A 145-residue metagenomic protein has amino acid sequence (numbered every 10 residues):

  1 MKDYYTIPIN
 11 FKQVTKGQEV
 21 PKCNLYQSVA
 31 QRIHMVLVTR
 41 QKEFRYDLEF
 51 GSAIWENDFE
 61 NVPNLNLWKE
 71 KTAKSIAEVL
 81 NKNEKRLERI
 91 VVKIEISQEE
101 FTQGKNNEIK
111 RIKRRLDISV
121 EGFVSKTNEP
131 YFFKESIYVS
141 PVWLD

Functional and structural regions predicted by a protein language model:
M1-N66, E100-D145: Immediate N-terminus of the mature polypeptide
M35-K42, K74-K85: Short, intrinsically disordered, mixed-charge
E60-E78, K82: Helix-adjacent hinge/juxtasegments
I76, E88, R114-I118: A generic structural signal for short beta-strands and their flanking turns/coil linkers
K82-I96: Short, well-structured beta-strand/strand-turn elements
